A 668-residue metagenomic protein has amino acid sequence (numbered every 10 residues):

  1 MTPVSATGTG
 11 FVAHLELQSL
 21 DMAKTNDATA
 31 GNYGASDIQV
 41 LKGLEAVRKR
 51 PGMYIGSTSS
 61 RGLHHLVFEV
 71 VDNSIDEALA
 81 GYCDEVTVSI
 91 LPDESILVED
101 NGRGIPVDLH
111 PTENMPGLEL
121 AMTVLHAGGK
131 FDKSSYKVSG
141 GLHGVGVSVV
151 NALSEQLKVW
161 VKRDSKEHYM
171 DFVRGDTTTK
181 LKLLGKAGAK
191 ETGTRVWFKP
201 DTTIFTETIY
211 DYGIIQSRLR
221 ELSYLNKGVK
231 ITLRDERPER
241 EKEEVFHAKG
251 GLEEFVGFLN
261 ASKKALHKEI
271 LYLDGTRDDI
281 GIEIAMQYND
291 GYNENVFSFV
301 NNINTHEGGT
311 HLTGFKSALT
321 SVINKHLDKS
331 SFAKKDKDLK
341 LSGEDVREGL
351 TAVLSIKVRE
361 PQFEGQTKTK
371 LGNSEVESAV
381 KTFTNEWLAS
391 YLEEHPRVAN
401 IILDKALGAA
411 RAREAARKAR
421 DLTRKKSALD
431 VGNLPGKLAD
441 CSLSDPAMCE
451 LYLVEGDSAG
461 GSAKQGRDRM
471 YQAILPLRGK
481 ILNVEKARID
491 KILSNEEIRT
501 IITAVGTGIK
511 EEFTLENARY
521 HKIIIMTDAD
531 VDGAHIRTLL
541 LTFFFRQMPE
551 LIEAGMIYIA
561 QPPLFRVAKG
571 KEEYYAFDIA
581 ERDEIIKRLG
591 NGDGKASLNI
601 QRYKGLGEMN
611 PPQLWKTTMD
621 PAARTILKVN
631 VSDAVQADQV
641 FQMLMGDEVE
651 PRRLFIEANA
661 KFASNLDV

Functional and structural regions predicted by a protein language model:
M1-S5, T9-V12: Intrinsically disordered, low-complexity segments enriched in serine/proline and basic residues
L20-S36, L44, F68, D76-A78 (+12 more regions): GHKL-family ATPase ATP-binding module
K49-F68: Conserved short strand/loop->alpha-helix "switch" segment adjacent to the catalytic nucleotide/phosphoryl-transfer site
G104-L109: A short glycine-centered beta->alpha linker in the GHKL/HATPase_c
R411-D430, D445-E450, G461, Q465-R467 (+2 more regions): C-terminal interaction appendages of subunits in large macromolecular complexes
